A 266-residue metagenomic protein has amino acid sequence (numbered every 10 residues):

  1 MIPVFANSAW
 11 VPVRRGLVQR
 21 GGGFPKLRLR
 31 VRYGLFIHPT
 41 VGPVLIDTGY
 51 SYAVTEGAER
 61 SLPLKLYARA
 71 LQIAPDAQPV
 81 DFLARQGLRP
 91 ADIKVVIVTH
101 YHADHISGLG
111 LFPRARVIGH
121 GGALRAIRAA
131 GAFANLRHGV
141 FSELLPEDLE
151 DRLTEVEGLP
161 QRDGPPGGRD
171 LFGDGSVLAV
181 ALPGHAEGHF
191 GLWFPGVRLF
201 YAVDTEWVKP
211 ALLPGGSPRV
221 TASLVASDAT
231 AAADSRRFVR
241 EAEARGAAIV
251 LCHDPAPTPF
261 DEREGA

Functional and structural regions predicted by a protein language model:
M1-Q72, F238: Zn-dependent metallo-beta-lactamase
I2-S8, L45-D47, V177-L182, F200-D204: Active-site-proximal beta-strand elements of phosphoester/diester hydrolases
F36-T40, G173-D174, W193-G196: Active-site beta-strand termini and strand-to-loop segments that position acidic
P43, R116, R198-F200: Hydrophobic "anchor" residues on beta-strands that sit immediately upstream of conserved functional sites
T48-Y50, Y101, G184-A186, D204-T205 (+1 more regions): Active-site metal-binding loops of divalent metal-dependent hydrolases
E59-G119: Active-site metal-binding motif and surrounding structural segment of the metallo-beta-lactamase
Y67-D81, G196-A266: Cap/insert and terminal regions of metallo-dependent hydrolase folds
L71-D92, G122-V180, L224-G246: Metallo-beta-lactamase
